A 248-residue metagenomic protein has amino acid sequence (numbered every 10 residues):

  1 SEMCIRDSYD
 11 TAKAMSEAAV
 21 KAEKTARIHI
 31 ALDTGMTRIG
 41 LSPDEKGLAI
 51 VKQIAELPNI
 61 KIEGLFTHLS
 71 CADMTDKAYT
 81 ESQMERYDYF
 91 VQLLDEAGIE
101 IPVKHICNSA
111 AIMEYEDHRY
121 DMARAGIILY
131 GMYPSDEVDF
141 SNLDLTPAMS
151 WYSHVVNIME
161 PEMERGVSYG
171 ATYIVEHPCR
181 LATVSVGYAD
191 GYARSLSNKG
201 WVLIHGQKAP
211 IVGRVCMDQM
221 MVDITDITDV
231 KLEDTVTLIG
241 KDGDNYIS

Functional and structural regions predicted by a protein language model:
S1-E2, R6-H105: Active-site-proximal beta-alpha core segment in soluble small-molecule metabolic enzymes
Y9-A12, S109-A111, D190: Short beta->alpha connector loops
V20-A22, H29, P58, E96-G98 (+7 more regions): Solvent-exposed alpha-helices and their adjacent loops that cap or buttress functional pockets in soluble metabolic
E23-R27, I60-K61, E100-I101, H118-Y120 (+4 more regions): Short coil/turn connectors at secondary-structure junctions
I30, L65, N108, G126 (+3 more regions): Conserved, mostly hydrophobic/aromatic
G35, S70, A110, I128 (+1 more regions): Catalytic metal-binding/acid-base residues of hydrolase active sites
D76-H177: Anionic-ligand-binding alpha/beta catalytic cores of soluble enzymes and soluble regulatory domains that recognize
I158-S248: C-terminal accessory subdomain/extension
